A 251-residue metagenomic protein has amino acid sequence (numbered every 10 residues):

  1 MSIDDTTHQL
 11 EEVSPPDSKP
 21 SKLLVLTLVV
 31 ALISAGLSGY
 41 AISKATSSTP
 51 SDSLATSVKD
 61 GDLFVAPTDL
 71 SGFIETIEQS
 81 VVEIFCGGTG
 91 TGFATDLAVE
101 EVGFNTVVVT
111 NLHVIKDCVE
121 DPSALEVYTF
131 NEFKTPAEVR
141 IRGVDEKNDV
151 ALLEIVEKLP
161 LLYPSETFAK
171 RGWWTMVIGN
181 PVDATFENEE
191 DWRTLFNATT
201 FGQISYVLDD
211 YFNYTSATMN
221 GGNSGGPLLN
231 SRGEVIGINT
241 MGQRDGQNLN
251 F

Functional and structural regions predicted by a protein language model:
M1-S48: Secretory targeting signatures
T7, S21, L229-F251: C-terminal subregion of chymotrypsin/trypsin-like serine protease catalytic domains
S43-V102, V107-V108, C118-V119, R140-I141 (+1 more regions): N-terminal activation segment of mature serine protease catalytic domains
F73-T76, A98, K116, E120-L159 (+1 more regions): Conserved catalytic-core segment of clan PA serine endopeptidases
T76-V81, G87-G90, G103-V109, E120-A124 (+6 more regions): Extracytoplasmic
F93, T218-N239: Catalytic nucleophile loop of clan PA
A94-D96, I141-G143, S205-V207, N230: A residue-level detector for short acidic-glycine micro-motifs
D117, L161-N213, M219-N223, N239-N250: Flexible, gly/ser-rich surface segments that form the specificity/activation loops bordering the active-site cleft
